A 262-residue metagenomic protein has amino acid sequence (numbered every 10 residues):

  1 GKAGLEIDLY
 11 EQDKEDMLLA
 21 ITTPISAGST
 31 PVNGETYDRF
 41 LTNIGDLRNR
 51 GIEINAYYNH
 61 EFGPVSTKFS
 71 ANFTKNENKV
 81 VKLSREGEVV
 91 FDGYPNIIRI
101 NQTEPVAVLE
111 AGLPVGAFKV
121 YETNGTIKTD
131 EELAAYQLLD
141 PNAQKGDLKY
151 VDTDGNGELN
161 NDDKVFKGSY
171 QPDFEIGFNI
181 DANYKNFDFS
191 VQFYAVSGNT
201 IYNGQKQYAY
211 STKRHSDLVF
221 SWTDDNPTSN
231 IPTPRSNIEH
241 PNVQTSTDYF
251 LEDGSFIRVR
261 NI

Functional and structural regions predicted by a protein language model:
G1-I262: Outer/extracellular conduits and scaffolds centered on Gram-negative outer-membrane beta-barrels
